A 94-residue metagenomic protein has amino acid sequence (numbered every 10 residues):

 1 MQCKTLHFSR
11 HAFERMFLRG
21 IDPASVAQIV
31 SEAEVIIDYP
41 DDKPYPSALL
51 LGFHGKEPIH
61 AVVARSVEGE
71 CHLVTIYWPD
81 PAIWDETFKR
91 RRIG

Functional and structural regions predicted by a protein language model:
M1-G94: Ribonuclease/tRNase effector modules and their secretory precursors
